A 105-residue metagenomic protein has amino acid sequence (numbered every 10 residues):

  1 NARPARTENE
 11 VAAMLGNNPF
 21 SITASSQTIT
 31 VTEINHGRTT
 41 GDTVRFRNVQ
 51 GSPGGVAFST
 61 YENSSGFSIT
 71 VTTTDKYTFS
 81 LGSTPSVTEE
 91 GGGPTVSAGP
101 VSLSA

Functional and structural regions predicted by a protein language model:
N1-A105: Small/polar beta-strand repeat architecture
